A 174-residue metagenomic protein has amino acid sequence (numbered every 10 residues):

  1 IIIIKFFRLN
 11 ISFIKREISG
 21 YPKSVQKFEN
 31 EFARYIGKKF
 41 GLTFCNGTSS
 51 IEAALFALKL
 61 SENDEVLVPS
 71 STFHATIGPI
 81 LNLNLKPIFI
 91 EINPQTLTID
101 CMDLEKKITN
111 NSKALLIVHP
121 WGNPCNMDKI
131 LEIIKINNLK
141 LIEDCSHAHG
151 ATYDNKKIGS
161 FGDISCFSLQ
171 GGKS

Functional and structural regions predicted by a protein language model:
I1-A57, S61, I108, I117 (+2 more regions): Conserved PLP-binding active-site segment in aminotransferase class I/II-type PLP enzymes
R16-G20, F89, T96, G122: Pocket-edge positions in alpha/beta enzyme catalytic cores
K38-F40, F44-T48, N93-Q95, N155 (+1 more regions): Short, acidic/glycine-rich phosphate-metal binding loop used to engage nucleotide
K39, D64, L85, N137-L139 (+1 more regions): A structural micro-motif
S49, H74-A75, G122-C125: Short alpha-helical
E52-K106, A114-L116: Conserved PLP-anchoring active-site segment centered on the Schiff-base-forming lysine
Q95-S174: Active-site phosphate-binding strand-loop segment of PLP-dependent enzymes
